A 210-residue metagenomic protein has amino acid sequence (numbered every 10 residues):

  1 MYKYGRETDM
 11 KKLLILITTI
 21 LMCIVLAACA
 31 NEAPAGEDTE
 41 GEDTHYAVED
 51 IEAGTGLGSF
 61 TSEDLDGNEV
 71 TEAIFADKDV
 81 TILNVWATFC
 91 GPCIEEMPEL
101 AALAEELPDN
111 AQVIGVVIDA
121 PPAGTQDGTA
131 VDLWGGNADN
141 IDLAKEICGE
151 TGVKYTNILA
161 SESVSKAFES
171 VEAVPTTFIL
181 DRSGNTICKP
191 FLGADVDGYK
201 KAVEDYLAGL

Functional and structural regions predicted by a protein language model:
M1-D9: Short, Lys/Arg-enriched N-terminal segments with co-localized hydrophobic residues within the first ~10-30 amino acids
I24-A28: C-terminal motif of bacterial Sec signal peptides marking the signal peptidase cleavage site
A30-S59, A76, D139-E146: N-proximal helix/coil linker or "cap" segments that precede and/or mark the start of modular domains
S59-T81, E105: A short beta-strand-turn-helix
D79-T81, W86-F89, A120, A173: Short pre-active-site segment immediately N-terminal to redox-active cysteine/selenocysteine motifs in thiol-based
V85-A102: Conserved redox-active cysteine motifs that mediate thiol-disulfide chemistry, especially di-cysteine Cys-X(1-2)-Cys
L133-R182: Short, internal strand/loop/helix patches that form the active-site neighborhood or redox-interaction surface
T176, D181-L210: Thiol-/selenol-based redox modules, centered on thioredoxin-like and closely related oxidoreductase domains
